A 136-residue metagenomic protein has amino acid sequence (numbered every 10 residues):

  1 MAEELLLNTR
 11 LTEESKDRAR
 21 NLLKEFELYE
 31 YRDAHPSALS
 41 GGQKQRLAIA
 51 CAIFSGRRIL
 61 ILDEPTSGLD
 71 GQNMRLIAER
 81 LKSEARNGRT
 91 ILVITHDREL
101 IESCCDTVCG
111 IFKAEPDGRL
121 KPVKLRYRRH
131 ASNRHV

Functional and structural regions predicted by a protein language model:
E14-Y31: Conserved ABC ATPase "signature" region
H35-L39: Conserved ABC ATPase signature
I49: Hydrophobic anchor residue at the start of the ABC signature
L60-D63: Catalytic Walker B motif of ABC-type/P-loop ATPase nucleotide-binding domains
T66-S67: Short loop immediately C-terminal to the Walker-B catalytic DE motif in ABC-type ATPase nucleotide-binding domains
D70: ABC-family nucleotide-binding domains
T95-H96: H-loop/switch region of ABC-family ATPase nucleotide-binding domains
